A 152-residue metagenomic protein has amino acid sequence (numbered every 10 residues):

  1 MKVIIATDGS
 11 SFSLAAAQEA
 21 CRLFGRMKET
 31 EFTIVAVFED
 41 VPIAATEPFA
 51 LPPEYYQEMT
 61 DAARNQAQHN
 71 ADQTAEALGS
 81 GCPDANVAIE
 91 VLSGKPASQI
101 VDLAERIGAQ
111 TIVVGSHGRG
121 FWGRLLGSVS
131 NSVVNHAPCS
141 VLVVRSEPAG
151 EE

Functional and structural regions predicted by a protein language model:
M1-Q18, N135-E152: Intrinsically disordered or low-complexity boundary/linker segments at protein termini and domain junctions
K2-Y55: Small/aliphatic-rich secondary-structure junction motif
R22, E76-I112, P148-E152: Structural beta-alpha unit
T33-V35, A88-L92, L142: General small-molecule cofactor/ligand-binding pocket signal
A36, G115-H117, R145-S146: Short secondary-structure boundary segments
P53-H69: A short acidic, glycine-rich active-site loop that binds or catalyzes chemistry on phosphate/adenosine moieties
T111-S132, G150-E152: Glycine-rich, Arg-bearing micro-motifs that act as flexible, cationic patches
